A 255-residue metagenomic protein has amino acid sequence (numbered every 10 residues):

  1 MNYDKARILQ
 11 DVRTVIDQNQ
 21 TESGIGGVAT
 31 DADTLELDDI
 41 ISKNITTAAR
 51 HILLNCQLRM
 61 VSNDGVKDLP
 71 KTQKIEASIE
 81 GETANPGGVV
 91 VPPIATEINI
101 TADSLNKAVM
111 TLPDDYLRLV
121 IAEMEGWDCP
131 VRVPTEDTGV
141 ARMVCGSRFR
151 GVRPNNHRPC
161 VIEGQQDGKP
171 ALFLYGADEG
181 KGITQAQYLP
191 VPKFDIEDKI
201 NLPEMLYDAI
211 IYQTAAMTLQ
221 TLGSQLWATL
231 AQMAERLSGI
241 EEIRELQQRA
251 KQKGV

Functional and structural regions predicted by a protein language model:
M1-V255: Glycine-enriched, solvent-exposed interface loops adjoining structured elements
